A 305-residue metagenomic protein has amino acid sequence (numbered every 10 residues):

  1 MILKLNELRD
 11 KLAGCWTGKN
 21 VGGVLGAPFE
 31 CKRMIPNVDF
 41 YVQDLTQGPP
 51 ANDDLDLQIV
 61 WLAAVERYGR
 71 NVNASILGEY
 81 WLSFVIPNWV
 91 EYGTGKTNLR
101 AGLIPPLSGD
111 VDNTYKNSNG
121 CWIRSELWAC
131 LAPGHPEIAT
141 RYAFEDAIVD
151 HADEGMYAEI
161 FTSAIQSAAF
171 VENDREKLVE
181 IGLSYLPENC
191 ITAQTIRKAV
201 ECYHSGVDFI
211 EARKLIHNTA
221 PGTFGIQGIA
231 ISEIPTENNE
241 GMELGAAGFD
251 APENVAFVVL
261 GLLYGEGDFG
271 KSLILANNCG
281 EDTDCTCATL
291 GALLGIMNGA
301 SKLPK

Functional and structural regions predicted by a protein language model:
M1-V60, I76-G78: An N-terminal structural lobe/cap that precedes and organizes the functional/catalytic core across diverse proteins
L3, L99, S108-K116, C130-H135 (+2 more regions): Accessory "access/gating" subregions that flank catalytic or transport cores
T17, P49-N52, L57-Q58, L62-I160 (+1 more regions): Active-site cavity-forming subdomains of large catalytic enzyme subunits
K19-P28, V65-G69, V85-N88, C130-G134 (+4 more regions): A generic secondary-structure signal for well-formed alpha-helical elements
V21, L25-A27, K32-Y41, H151-E154 (+2 more regions): Catalytic phosphate/nucleotide-handling subdomain of diverse soluble enzymes
D39-A51, Y80-E91, E145-Y157, G182-T195 (+1 more regions): Short, mixed-charge aromatic SLiMs
Q58, A74-G78, E91-Y92, I123 (+12 more regions): Alpha-helix initiation and N-capping motif
